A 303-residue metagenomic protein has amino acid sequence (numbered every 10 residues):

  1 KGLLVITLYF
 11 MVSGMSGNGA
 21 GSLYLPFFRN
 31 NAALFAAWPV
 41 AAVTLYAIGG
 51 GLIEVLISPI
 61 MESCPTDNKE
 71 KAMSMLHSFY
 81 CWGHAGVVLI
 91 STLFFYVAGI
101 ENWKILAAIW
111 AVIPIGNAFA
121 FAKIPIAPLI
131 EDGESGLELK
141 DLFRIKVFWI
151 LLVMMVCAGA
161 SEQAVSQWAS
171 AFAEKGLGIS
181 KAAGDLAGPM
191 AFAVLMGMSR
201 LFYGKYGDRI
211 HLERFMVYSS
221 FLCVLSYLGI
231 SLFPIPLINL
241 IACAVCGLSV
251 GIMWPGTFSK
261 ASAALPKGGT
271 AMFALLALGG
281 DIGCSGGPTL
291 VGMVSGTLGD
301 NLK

Functional and structural regions predicted by a protein language model:
K1, S199-H211, S295: Helix-to-loop junctions at the C-terminal end of transmembrane segments in multipass secondary transporters
G21, L93-G99, A173-E174, Y206-G207 (+1 more regions): Interfacial helix-cap and linker-helix signal at transmembrane-aqueous boundaries of multi-pass secondary transporters
Y24, L52-P65, G251-L265: Intracellular juxtamembrane helix-capping segments at the cytosolic ends of symmetry-related transmembrane helices
A36, A42-S78: Cytoplasmic helix-loop-helix junction between adjacent transmembrane helices in 12-TM secondary transporters
D67-N68, M75-I126: Helix-loop-helix hairpin linking two adjacent transmembrane segments in secondary transporters
I145-M198: Extracytoplasmic gate region of multi-pass secondary transporters
I210-T257: C-terminal transmembrane helical hairpin of 12-TM major facilitator-type secondary transporters
P266-D300: A late C-terminal transmembrane helix in Major Facilitator Superfamily
